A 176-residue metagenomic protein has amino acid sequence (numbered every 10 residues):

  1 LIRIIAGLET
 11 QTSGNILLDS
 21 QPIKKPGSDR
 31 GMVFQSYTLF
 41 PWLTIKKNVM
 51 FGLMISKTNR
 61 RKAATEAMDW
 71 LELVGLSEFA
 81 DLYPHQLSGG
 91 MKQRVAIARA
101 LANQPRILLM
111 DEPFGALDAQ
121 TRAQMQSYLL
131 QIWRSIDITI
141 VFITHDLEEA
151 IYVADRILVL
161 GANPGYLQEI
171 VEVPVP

Functional and structural regions predicted by a protein language model:
A6: Helix-to-loop junction immediately C-terminal to a conserved catalytic motif
G14-P26, E66: Conserved ABC transporter NBD signature motif
L43-F51: Short coil-to-helix segment of the ABC ATPase nucleotide-binding domain corresponding to the Q-loop/switch region
M50, M54, R61-F79, Q131: Conserved ABC ATPase "signature" region
L82-H85, N103: Conserved signature/switch motifs of ABC ATPase nucleotide-binding domains
I97: Hydrophobic anchor residue at the start of the ABC signature
L108-D111: Catalytic Walker B motif of ABC-type/P-loop ATPase nucleotide-binding domains
R122-I136: Helical segment within the ABC ATPase nucleotide-binding domain
